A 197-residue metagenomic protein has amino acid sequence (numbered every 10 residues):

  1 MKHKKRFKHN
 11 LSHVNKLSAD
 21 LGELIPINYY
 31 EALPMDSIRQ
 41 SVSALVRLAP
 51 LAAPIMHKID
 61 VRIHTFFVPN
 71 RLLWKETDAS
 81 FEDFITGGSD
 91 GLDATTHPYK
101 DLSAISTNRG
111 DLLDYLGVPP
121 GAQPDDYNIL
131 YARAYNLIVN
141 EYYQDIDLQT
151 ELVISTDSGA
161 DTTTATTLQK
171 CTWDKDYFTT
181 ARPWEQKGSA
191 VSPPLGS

Functional and structural regions predicted by a protein language model:
M1-S197: Intrinsically disordered, low-complexity segments
